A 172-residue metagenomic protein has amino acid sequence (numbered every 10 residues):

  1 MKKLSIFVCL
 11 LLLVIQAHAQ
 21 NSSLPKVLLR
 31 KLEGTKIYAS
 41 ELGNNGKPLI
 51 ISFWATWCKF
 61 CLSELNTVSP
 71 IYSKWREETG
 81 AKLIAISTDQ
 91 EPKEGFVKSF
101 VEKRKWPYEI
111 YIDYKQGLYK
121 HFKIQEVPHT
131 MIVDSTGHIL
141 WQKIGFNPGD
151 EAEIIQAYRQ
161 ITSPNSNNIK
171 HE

Functional and structural regions predicted by a protein language model:
L4-L13: Sec-dependent N-terminal signal peptides
I15-A19: Sec/Tat signal peptide C-region and signal peptidase I cleavage site
L28-L49: A short beta-strand-turn-helix
K31, F100-V133: Short, internal strand/loop/helix patches that form the active-site neighborhood or redox-interaction surface
G46-L49, W54-W57, Q90, E126: Short pre-active-site segment immediately N-terminal to redox-active cysteine/selenocysteine motifs in thiol-based
I50-I51, L83, T130: Hydrophobic beta-strand anchors of alpha/beta hydrolase catalytic cores
S63-K103, G117-K120: Structural microenvironment flanking redox-active thiols in thiol-disulfide oxidoreductases
I132-E172: Thiol-/selenol-based redox modules, centered on thioredoxin-like and closely related oxidoreductase domains
